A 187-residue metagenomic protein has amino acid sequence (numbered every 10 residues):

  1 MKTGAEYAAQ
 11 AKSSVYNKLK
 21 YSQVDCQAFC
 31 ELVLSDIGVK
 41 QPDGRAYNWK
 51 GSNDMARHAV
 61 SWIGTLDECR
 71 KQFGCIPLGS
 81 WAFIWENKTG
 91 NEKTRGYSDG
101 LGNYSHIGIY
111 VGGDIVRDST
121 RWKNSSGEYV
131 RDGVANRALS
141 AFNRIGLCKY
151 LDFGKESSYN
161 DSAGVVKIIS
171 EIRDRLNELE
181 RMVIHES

Functional and structural regions predicted by a protein language model:
M1-V24, Q41-D43: Active-site nucleophile-His-acid catalytic modules used for acyl/amide transfer and hydrolysis across diverse enzymes
K2, K40-L139: ...with weaker cross-activation on analogous glycine-rich loops/strands in unrelated enzymes
A5, A9, A28-L32, S170: Solvent-exposed, polar/charged alpha-helical surfaces in well-ordered, non-transmembrane soluble domains, broadly
Q10, V33-D36, I107: Residues within well-ordered alpha helices
Y21-G38: Active-site nucleophilic cysteine motif
I37-Q41, E186: Solvent-exposed amphipathic alpha-helical surface segments
A141-K167: Non-catalytic cell-wall polysaccharide-engagement segments
D161-S187: Short, low-complexity, charged amphipathic interaction modules
